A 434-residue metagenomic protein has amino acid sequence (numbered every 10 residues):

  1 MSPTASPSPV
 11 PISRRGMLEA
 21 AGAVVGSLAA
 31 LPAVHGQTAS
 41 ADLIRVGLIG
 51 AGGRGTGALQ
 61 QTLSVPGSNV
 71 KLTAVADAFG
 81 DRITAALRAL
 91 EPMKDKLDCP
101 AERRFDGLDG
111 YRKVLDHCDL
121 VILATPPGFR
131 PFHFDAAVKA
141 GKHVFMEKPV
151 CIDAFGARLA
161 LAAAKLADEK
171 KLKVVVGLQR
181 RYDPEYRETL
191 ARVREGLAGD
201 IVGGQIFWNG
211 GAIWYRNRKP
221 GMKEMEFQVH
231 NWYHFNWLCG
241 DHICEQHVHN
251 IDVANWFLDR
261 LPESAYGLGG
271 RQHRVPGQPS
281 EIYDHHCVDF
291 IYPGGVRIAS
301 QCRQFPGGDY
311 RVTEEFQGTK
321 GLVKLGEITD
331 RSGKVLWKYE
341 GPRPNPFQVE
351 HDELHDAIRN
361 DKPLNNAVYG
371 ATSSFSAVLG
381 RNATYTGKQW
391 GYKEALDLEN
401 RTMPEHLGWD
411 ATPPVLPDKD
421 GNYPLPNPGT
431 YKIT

Functional and structural regions predicted by a protein language model:
P3-V25: N-terminal secretory signal peptides and thylakoid transit peptides that target proteins across membranes
A21-K94, A254, T430-T434: N-terminal Rossmann-like dinucleotide-binding module
G50-R54, D168-V176, R180-S280, V288 (+6 more regions): Predominantly a Rossmann-like dinucleotide-binding segment in NAD(P)-dependent oxidoreductases
T73-A76, L90, E263-T434: Glycine-enriched catalytic-core subsegment of oxygenase/oxidase enzymes
K94-L123: A structured beta-alpha segment of the ubiquitous adenosine-cofactor-binding alpha/beta core
K113-F132, F145, I152: Rossmann-like NAD(P)-binding element
P131-Y182, G196: Beta-strand-loop-alpha-helix segment that lines the small-molecule cofactor/substrate pocket of alpha/beta enzymes
